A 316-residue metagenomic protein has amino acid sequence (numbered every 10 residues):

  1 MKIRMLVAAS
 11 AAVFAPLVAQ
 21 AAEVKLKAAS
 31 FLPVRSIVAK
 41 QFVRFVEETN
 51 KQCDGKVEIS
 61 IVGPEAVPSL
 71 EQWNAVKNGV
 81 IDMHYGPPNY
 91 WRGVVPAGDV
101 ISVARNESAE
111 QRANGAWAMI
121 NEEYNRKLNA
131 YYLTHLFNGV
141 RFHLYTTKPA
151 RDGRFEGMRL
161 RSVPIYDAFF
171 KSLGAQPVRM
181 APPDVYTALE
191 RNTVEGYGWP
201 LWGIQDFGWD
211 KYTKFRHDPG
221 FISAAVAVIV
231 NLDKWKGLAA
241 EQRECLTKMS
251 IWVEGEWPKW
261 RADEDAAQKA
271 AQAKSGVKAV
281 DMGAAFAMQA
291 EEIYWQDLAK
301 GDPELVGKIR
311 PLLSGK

Functional and structural regions predicted by a protein language model:
M1-S10: Bacterial N-terminal signal peptides that target proteins for export
K2-I3, V18, E23-K25: Generic N-terminal leader/processing signal
S10, A22-E110, N125-K316: N-terminal secretory/targeting leader peptides
A11-A19: Hydrophobic h-region of N-terminal signal peptides that target proteins for export in Gram-negative bacteria
